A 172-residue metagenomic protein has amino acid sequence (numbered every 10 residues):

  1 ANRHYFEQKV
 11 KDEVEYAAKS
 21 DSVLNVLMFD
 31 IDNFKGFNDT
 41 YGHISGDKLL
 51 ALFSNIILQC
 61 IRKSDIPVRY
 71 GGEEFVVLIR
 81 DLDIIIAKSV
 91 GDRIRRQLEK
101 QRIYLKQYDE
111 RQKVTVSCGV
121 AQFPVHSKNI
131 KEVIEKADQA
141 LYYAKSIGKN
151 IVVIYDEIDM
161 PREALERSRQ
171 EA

Functional and structural regions predicted by a protein language model:
N2-N25, K35-Q59, V68-G72, V76-V77 (+3 more regions): Conserved long alpha-helical elements within nucleotide-processing catalytic cores of c-di-GMP signaling and class III
H4, V116, N150-I151: Extracytoplasmic/periplasmic beta-strand context in beta-sandwich domains, especially the cupredoxin/COX2 CuA-binding
L27, S168-A172: Active-site core of bacterial EAL-family cyclic-dinucleotide phosphodiesterase domains
L52-E132, Y143, I154, E171-A172: GGDEF/GGEEF active-site signature
K136-P161, E171: Catalytic/regulatory signature loops of cyclic-dinucleotide turnover enzymes and related class III nucleotidyl cyclases
